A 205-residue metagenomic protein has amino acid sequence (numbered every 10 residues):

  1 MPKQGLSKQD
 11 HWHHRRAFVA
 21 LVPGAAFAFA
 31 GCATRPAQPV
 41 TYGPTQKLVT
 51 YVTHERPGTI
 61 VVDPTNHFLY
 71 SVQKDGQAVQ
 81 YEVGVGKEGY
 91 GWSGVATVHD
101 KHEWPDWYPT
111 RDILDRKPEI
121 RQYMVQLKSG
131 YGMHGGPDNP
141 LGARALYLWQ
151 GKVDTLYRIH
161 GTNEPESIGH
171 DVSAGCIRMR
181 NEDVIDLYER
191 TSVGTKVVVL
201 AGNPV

Functional and structural regions predicted by a protein language model:
M1-H13, A17-A30: N-terminal secretory signal peptides
W12, P140, R178: Short aromatic/basic micro-patch
G24, P64, M179: A conserved hydrophobic position in a structured secondary element of the catalytic/binding core that shapes
A33-R35: Bacterial signal peptide processing site
V40-Y157, V205: Gly/Pro-biased beta-strand-loop elements
H160: Histidine-centered active-site/metal-ligand motif
S167-G175: Short, basic/aromatic beta-hairpin or loop at an interaction surface
I177-V205: N-terminal targeting pre-sequences for secretion and organelle import
